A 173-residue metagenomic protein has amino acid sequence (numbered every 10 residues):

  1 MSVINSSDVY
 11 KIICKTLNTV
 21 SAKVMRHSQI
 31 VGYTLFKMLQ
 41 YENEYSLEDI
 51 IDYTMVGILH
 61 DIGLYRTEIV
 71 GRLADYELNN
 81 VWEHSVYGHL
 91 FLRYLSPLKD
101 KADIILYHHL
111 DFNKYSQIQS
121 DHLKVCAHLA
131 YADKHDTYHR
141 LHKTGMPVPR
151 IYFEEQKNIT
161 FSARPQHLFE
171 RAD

Functional and structural regions predicted by a protein language model:
M1-K99, Q117-H122, R140, D173: Acidic/His-rich, divalent-metal-binding segments that scaffold phosphate/diphosphate chemistry
I51-G57, L92, L98-G145, P149-D173: Histidine/acidic-rich helix-loop-helix segments that form or flank divalent-metal centers in metalloenzyme catalytic
